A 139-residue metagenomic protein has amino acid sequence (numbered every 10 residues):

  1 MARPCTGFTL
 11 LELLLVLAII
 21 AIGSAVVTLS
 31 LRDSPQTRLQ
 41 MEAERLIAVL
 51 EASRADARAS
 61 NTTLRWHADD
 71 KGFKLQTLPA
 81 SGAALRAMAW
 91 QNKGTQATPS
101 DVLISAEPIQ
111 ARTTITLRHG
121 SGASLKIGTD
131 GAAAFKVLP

Functional and structural regions predicted by a protein language model:
M1-F8: N-terminal leader/signal peptides at the extreme start of proteins
A2, I22, V26-A48, R54-A55 (+3 more regions): N-terminal helix-rich module
L17-I20: Lipid-exposed faces of alpha-helical membrane segments in multi-pass integral membrane proteins
